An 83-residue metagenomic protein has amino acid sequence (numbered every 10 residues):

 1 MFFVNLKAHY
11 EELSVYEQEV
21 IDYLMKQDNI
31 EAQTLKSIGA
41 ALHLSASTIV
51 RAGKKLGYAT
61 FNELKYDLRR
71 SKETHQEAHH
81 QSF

Functional and structural regions predicted by a protein language model:
F2-F3, E11-D22, K26-F83: HTH-adjacent hinge/linker in prokaryotic transcriptional regulators
